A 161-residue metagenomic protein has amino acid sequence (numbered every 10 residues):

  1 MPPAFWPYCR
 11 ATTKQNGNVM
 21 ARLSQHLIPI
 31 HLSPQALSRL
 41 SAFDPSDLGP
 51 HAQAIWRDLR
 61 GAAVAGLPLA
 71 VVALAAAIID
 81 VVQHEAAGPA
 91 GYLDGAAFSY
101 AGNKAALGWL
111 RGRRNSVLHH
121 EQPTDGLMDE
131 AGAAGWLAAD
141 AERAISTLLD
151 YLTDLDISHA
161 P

Functional and structural regions predicted by a protein language model:
P2-L67: Charged alpha-helical initiation segments
P3, R10, G49, G102 (+2 more regions): Intrinsically disordered, low-complexity regions enriched in Ser/Pro/Gly/Gln/His and often acidic
C9-T13, G17, Q53-W56, A76-I79 (+4 more regions): Generic structural concept
A65, V81-G88, R113-S116, H120-P123: Amphipathic alpha-helical interaction surfaces
L67-G102: Flexible secondary-structure boundary motifs
N103-W109, R113-P161: Charge-enriched, short contiguous segments at helix-coil
